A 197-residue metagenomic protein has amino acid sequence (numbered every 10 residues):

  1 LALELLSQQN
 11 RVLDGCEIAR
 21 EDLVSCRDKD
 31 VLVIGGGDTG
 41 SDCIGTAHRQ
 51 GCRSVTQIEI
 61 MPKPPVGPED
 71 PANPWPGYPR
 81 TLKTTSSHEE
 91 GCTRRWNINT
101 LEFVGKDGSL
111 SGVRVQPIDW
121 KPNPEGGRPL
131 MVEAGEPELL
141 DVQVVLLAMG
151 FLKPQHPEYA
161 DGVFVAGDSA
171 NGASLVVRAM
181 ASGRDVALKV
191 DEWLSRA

Functional and structural regions predicted by a protein language model:
L1-A197: Residues forming the flavin
